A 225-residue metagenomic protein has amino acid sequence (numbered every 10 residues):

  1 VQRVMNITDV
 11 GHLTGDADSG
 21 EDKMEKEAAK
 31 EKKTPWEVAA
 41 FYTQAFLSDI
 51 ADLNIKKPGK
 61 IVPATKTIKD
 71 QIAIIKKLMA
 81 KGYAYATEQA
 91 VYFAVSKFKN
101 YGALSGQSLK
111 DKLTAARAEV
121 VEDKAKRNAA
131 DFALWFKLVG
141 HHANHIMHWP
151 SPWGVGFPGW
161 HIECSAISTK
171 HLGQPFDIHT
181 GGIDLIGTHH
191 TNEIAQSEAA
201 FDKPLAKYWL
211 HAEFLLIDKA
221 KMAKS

Functional and structural regions predicted by a protein language model:
V1, S48, K69-S225: Alpha-helical recognition segments enriched in aromatics with Gly/Pro capping that present substrate-recognition
V1-N54: N-terminal, positively charged nucleic-acid-binding surface of large information/translation enzymes
V4-H12, A39-F46, K56-Q71, Q89-F98: Short, glycine/charge-rich beta-strand/loop segments that flank catalytic centers and engage negatively charged groups
M24, A28, L53, K57-K60 (+4 more regions): Generic, low-specificity signal for short hydrophobic/alpha-helical stretches with a mild N-terminal bias, encompassing
K26-P35, G59-T65, G154, G182: The substrate-binding groove and active-site-proximal loops of carbohydrate-active enzymes, especially glycoside
E31, L53, K57, G82-Y85 (+1 more regions): Short secondary-structure junctions and interdomain/linker hinges
